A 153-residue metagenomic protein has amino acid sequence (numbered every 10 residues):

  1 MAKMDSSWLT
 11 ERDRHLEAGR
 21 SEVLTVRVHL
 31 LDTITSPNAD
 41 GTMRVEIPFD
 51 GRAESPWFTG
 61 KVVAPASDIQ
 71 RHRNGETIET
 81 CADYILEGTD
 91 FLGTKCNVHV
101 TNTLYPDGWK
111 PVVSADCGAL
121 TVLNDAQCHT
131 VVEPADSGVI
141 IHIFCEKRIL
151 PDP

Functional and structural regions predicted by a protein language model:
A2-P153: Beta-strand-enriched cores of mature, soluble protein domains
